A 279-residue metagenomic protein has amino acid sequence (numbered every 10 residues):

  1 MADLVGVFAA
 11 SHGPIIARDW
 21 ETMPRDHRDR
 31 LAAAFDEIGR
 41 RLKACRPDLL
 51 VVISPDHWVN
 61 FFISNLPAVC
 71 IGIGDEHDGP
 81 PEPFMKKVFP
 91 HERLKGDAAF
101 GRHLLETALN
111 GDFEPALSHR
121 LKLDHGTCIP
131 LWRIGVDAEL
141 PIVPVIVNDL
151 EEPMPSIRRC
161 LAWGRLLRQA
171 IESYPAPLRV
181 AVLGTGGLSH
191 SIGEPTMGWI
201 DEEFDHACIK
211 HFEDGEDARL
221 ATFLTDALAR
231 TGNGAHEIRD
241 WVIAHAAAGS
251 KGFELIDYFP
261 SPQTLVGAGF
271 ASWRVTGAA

Functional and structural regions predicted by a protein language model:
M1-D48, I63-A162, S173, P195-A279: Flexible, D/E/H-enriched segments
H12, G186-G187: Glycine-rich beta-alpha junction loops
R40, S54-D56: N-terminal low-complexity, Ser/Thr- and acidic-residue-enriched intrinsically disordered segments
D48-S54, V145, L178-G186: Beta-strand elements within well-structured catalytic alpha/beta cores of enzymes that handle phosphate/sulfate esters
D56-W58, L188-S189: Catalytic metal-binding/acid-base residues of hydrolase active sites
I157-G164, R168, A176-A181: Active-site regions of metal-assisted phosphoester/phosphodiester hydrolases, unifying DNase/endonuclease modules
H190-E194: Secretory-pathway/luminal and periplasmic proteins that interact with or process carbohydrate-rich
